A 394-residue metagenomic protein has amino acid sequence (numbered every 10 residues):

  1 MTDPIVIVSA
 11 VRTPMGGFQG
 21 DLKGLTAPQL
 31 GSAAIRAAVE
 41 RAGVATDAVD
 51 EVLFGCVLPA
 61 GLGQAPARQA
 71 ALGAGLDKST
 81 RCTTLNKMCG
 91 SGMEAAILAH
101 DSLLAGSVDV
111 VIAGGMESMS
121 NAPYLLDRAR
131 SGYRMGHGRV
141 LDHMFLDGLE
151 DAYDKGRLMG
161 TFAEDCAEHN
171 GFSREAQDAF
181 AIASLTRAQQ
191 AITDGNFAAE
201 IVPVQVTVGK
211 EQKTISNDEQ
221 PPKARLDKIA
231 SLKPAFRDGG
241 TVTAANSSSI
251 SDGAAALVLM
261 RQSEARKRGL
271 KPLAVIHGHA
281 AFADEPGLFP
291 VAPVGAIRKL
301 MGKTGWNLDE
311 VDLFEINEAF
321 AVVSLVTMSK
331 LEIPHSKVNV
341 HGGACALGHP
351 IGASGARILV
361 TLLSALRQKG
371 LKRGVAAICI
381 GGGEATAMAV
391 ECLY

Functional and structural regions predicted by a protein language model:
M1-A27, L226-V291, G295, G302-K303 (+3 more regions): Condensing-enzyme catalytic core mediating Claisen C-C bond formation in acyl metabolism
V11-T13, G24-S32, R41, A176-K267 (+2 more regions): N-terminal extracellular/periplasmic Venus flytrap/periplasmic-binding protein-like
K23-V111, G115-R134, I201-I215, G287-L288 (+1 more regions): Conserved beta-ketoacyl condensing-enzyme motif
P28-G43, P66-A70, A95-L98, M159-C166 (+5 more regions): Short, well-ordered amphipathic alpha-helical segments that serve as non-catalytic structural scaffolds within diverse
C56-V111, Y153-M159, K223-S249, K330-R357 (+2 more regions): Conserved catalytic cysteine-centered active-site region of acyl-thioester-dependent Claisen-condensing enzymes
L85-E117, A167-N196, A256-S263, M328 (+2 more regions): Active-site-proximal alpha-helical scaffold in enzymes
V110-C166: Flexible glycine-/small-residue-enriched beta->alpha junction loops that bind anionic phosphate/pyrophosphate groups
T161-E164, F197-E200, T207, H277-A346: Active-site pocket-lining segment
